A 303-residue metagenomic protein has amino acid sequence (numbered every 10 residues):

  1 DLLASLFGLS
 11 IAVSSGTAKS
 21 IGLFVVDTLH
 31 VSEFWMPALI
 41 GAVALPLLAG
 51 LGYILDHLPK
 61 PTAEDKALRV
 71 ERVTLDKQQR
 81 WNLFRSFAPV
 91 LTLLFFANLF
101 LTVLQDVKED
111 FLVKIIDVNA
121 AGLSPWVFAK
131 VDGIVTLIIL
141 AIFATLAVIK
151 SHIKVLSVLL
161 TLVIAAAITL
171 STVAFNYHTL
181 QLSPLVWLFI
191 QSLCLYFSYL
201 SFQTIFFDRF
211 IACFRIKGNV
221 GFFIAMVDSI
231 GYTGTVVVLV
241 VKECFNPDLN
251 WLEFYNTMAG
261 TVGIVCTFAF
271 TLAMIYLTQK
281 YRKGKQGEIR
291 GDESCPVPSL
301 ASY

Functional and structural regions predicted by a protein language model:
D1, F197-R215: Intracellular juxtamembrane helix-capping segments at the cytosolic ends of symmetry-related transmembrane helices
D1-D27, V43-A44, I224-V238: Glycine-rich segments within core transmembrane alpha-helices of 12-TM secondary carriers
L2-S5, G22-F96, V118, L146-H152 (+1 more regions): Intracellular loop-helix junctions on the cytosolic face of multi-pass helical membrane proteins
K19, A88-A121: Extracytoplasmic gate region of multi-pass secondary transporters
F24-V43, V240-F268: A membrane-interface helix-boundary motif in multi-pass transporters
L75, R80-F84, F210-S229: Membrane-helix boundary/juxtamembrane motif in polytopic membrane proteins
S124-S151, A166: Transmembrane alpha-helices of Major Facilitator/SLC transporters
K154-L200: C-terminal transmembrane helical hairpin of 12-TM major facilitator-type secondary transporters
